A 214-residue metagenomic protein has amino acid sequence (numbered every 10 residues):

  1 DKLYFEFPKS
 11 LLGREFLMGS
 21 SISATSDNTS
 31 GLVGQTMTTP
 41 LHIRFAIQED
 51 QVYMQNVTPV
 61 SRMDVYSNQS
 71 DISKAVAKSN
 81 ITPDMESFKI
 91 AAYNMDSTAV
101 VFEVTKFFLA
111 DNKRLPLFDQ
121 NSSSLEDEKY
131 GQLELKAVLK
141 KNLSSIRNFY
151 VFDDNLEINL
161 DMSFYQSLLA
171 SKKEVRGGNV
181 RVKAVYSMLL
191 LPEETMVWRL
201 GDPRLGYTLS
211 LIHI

Functional and structural regions predicted by a protein language model:
D1-I212: Auxiliary tRNA-acceptor-end handling modules of aminoacyl-tRNA synthetases
